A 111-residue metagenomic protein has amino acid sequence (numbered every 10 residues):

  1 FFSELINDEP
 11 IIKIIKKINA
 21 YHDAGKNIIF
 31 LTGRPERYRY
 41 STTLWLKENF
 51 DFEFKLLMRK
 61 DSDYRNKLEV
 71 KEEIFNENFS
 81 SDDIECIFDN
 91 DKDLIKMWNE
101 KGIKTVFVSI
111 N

Functional and structural regions predicted by a protein language model:
F1-I29, E36-L44: Short, acidic loop-to-helix structural element flanking the phosphoryl-transfer center in phosphate-processing enzymes
I14, L68-K71, D91: Amphipathic coiled-coil/heptad-repeat helices and related helical stalk/stem segments that mediate oligomerization
I18-H22, N76, N99: Surface-exposed amphipathic alpha-helices with a cationic face
K26, D51, I103: Short phosphate-binding/catalytic loops that engage adenosine nucleotides
I29-T32, E85-C86: Short catalytic-loop micro-motif centered on adjacent basic/acidic residues
E36-I84: Substrate-recognition "cap/lid" segment bordering the active-site pocket of phosphatases
F75, S81-N111: Acidic, Mg2+-coordinating phosphoryl-transfer loop and its flanking beta/alpha structural elements, shared across
